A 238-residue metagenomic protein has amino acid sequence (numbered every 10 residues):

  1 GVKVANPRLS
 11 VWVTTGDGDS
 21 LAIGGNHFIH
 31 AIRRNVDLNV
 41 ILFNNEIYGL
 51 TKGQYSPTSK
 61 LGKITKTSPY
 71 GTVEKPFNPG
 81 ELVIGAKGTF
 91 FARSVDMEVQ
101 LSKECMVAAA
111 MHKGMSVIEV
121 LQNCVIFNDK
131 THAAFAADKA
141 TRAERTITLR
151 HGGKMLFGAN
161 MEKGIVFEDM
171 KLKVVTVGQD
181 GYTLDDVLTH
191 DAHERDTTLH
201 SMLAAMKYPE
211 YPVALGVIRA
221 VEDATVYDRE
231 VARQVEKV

Functional and structural regions predicted by a protein language model:
G1-G49, L101: Thiamine diphosphate
V2-W12, P76, A224, R233-V238: Thiamine diphosphate
R8, S56-M111: Conserved thiamine diphosphate
L9-W12, D37-I41, E81, T89-A92 (+2 more regions): Structural motif
L21, Y48-G49, Q100, V125-N128 (+1 more regions): Flexible loop/turn segments at secondary-structure boundaries
I23-H27, R33, L50-S56, N128-A133 (+1 more regions): Short acidic, glycine/serine/threonine-rich loops at helix termini
T89-T146: ATP/pyrophosphate-binding catalytic subdomain of soluble kinases
I126-V238: Flexible, low-complexity linker and terminal segments
